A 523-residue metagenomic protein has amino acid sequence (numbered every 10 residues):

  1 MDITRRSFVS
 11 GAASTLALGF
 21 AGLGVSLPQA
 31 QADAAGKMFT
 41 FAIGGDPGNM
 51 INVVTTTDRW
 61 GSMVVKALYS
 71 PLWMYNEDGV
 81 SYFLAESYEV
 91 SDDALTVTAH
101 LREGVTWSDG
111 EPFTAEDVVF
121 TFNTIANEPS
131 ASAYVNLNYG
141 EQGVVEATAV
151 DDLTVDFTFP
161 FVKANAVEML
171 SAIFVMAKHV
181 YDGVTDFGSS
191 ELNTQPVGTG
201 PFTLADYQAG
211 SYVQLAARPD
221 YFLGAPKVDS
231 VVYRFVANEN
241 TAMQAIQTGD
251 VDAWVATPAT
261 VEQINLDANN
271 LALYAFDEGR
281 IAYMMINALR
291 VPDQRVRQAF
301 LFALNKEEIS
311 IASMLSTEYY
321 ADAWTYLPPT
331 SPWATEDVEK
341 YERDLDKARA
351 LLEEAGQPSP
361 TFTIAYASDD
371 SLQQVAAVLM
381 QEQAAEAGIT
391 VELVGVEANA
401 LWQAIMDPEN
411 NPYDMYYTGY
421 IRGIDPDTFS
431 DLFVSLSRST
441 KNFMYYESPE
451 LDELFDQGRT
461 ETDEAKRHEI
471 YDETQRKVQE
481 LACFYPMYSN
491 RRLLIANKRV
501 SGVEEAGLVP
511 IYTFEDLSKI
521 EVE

Functional and structural regions predicted by a protein language model:
A42-D92, N123, V197-G198: N-terminal lobe/hinge region of extracytoplasmic solute-binding protein
K66, D78, S171-P226, S230 (+2 more regions): Gly/Pro-rich hinge or "lid" segments in bacterial periplasmic/extracellular proteins
L95, E392-L401, F429-K498, E523: Extracytoplasmic/peripheral linker and loop segments enriched in polar/acidic and small residues with frequent Thr/Pro
H100, V135-D182, D206: Surface-exposed binding/hinge segments that line and control ligand-binding clefts or catalytic entry sites
M169, I264-N265, L289-T330, V375-A376 (+1 more regions): Periplasmic-binding protein-like
S190, R218-I264, G279, T390: Ligand-site clamp/hinge motif
E318-E354, S368-Q374: Structural transition elements
L494-E523: Long beta-strand-rich cores associated with HINT superfamily self-processing modules
